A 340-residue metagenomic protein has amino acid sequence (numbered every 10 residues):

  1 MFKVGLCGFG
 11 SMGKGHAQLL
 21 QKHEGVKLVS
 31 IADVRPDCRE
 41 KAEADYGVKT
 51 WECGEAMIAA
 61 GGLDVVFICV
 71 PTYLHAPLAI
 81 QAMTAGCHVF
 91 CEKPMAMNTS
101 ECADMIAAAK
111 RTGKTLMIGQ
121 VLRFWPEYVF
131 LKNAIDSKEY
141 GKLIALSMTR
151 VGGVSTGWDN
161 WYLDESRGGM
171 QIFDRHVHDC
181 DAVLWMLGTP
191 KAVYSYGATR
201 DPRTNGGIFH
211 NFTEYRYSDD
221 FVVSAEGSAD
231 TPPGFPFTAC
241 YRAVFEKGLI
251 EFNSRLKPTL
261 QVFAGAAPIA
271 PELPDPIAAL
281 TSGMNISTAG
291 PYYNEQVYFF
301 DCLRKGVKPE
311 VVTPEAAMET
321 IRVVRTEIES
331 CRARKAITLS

Functional and structural regions predicted by a protein language model:
M1-D45: N-terminal Rossmann-like dinucleotide-binding module
H16, Y46-A108, P291: Beta-loop-alpha module in the N-terminal Rossmann-like domain of NAD(P)-dependent dehydrogenases, especially those
E52, I68, C91, L116-I118 (+2 more regions): Hydrophobic residues in well-ordered beta-strands that form the structural core
V65-F67, S218, Y298-S340: C-terminal helix-rich "cap/oligomerization" subdomain common to oxidoreductases
D104-V121, G141-L146: Rossmann-fold dehydrogenase core element
L122-N205, N211, R334: Predominantly a Rossmann-like dinucleotide-binding segment in NAD(P)-dependent oxidoreductases
D174, C180-T259, Y293-V307: Contiguous beta-strand/loop segments that form the cofactor/metal-binding neighborhood of enzyme cores
